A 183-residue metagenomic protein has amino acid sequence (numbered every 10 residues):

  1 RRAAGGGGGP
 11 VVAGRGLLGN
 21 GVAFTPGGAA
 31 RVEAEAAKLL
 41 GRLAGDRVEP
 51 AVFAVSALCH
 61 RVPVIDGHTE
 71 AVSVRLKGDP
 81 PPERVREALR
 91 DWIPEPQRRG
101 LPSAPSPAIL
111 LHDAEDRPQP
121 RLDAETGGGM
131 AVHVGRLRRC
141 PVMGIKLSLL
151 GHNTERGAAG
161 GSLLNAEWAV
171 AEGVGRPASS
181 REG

Functional and structural regions predicted by a protein language model:
R1-W92: Active-site-lining helix/loop region of Rossmann-like oxidoreductase modules
S56-G183: C-terminal active-site/capping subdomain that shapes the small-molecule cofactor and substrate pocket of enzyme
